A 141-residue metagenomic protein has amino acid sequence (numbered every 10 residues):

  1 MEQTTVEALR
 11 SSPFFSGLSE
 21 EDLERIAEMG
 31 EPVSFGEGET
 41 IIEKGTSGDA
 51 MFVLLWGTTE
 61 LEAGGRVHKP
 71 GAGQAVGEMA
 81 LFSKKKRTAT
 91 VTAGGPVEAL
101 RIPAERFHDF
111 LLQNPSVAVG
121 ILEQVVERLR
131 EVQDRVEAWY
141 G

Functional and structural regions predicted by a protein language model:
M1-G141: Cytosolic regulatory regions built on CNB/CRP/Popeye-like sensor folds
